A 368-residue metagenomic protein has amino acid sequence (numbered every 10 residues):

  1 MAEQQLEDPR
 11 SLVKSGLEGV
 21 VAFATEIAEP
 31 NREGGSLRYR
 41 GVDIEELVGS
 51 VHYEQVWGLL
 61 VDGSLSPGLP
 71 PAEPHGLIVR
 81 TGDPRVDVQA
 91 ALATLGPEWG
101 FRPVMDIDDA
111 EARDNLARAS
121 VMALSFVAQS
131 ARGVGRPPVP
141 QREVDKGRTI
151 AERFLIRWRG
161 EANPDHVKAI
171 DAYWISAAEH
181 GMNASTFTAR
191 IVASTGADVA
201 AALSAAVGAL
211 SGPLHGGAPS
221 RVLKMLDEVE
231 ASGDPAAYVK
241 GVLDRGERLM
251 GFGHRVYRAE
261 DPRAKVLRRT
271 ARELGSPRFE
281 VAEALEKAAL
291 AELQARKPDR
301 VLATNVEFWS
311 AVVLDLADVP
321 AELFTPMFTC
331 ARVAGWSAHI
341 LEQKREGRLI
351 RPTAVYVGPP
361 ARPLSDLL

Functional and structural regions predicted by a protein language model:
A2-L368: Hydrophobic alpha-helical bundle cores within soluble ligand-binding/oligomerization subdomains
